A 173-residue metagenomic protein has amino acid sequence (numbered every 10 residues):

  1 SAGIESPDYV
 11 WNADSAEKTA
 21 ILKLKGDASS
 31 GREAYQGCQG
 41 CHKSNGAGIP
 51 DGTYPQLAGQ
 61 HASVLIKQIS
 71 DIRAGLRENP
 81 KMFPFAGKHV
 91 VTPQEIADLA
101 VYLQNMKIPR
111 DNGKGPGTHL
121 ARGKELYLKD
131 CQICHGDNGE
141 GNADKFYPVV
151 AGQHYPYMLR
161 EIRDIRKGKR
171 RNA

Functional and structural regions predicted by a protein language model:
G3-Y35, P50-T53, Q104-L126: Electrostatic cytochrome c docking/interface patches
G31, Q36-S44, L99, G123 (+2 more regions): The canonical Cys-X-X-Cys-His
C38, Y54, A62, L128-C131 (+2 more regions): Disulfide-stabilized extracellular ectodomain repeats and their linkers
I49-Q56, I72-M106, D111-G117, D144-V149 (+1 more regions): Axial heme c-ligation environment in periplasmic c-type cytochrome domains
